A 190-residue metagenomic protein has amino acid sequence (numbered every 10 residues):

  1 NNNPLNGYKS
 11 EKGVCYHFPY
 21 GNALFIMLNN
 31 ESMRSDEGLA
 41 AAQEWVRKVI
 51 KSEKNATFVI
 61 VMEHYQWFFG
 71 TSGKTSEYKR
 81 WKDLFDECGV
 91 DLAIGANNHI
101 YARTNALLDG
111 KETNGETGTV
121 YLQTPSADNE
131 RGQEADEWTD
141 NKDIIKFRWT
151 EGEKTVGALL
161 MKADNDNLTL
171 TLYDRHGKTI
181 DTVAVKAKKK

Functional and structural regions predicted by a protein language model:
N1-N55, R80, D86, L92 (+1 more regions): Extended active-site neighborhood of metal-dependent phosphoesterases/phosphodiesterases
L24, N167-L170: Hydrophobic residues embedded in beta-strands of well-ordered beta-sheets
E37-G38, T71-T75: Short, solvent-exposed loop/turn segments at secondary-structure boundaries
E53-T71: Short acidic, glycine-rich surface-loop motifs adjacent to enzyme active sites
H64, A96-N97: Active-site glycine-centered loops adjacent to acidic/histidine catalytic or metal-binding residues that shape
G177-T179: Residue-level signal for glycine
V185-K190: C-terminal beta-sandwich/jelly-roll accessory domains of carbohydrate-active enzymes
